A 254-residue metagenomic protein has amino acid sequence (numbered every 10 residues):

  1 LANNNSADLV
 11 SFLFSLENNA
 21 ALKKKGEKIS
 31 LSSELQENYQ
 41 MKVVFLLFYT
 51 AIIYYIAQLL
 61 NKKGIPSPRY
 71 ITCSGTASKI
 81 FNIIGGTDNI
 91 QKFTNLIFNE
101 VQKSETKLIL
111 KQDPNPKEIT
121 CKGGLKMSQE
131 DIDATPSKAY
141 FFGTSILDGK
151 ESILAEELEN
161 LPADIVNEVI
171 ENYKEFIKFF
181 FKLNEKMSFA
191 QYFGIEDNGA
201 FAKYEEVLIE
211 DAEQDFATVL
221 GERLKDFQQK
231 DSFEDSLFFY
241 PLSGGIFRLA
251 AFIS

Functional and structural regions predicted by a protein language model:
L1-S254: Helical "lid/coupling" subdomains associated with nucleotide-phosphate turnover
